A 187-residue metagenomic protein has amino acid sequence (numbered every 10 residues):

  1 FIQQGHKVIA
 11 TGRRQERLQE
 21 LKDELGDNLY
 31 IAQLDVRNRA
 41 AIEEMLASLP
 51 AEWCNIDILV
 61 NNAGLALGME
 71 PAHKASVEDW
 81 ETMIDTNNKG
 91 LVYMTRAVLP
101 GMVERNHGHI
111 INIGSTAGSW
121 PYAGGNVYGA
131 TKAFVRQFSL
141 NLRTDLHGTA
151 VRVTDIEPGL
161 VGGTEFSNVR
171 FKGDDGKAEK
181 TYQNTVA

Functional and structural regions predicted by a protein language model:
H6-L18: Conserved glycine-rich Rossmann-like NAD(P)H-binding loop of the short-chain dehydrogenase/reductase
L34-E44, V77: The beta1-alpha1 cofactor-binding region of Rossmann-like NAD(H)/NADP(H)-dependent oxidoreductases
E70-A72, D79-E81: Substrate-binding pocket helix/loop in short-chain dehydrogenase/reductase
T95, T131: Active-site helix of classical SDR
P100, T144-D145: Alpha-helical segment proximal to the catalytic Tyr-Lys
S115: Residue(s) in the substrate-gating loop at a strand-loop-helix junction that position the organic substrate next
D155-I156, D175-A187: C-terminal helical subdomain
